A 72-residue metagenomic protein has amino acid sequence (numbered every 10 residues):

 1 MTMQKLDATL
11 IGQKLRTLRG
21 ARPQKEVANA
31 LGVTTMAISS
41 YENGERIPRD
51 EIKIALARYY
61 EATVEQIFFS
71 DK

Functional and structural regions predicted by a protein language model:
M1-G20, F69: A short, Lys/Arg-rich alpha-helix, primarily the initiator
G12-A30, A55: Short basic helix-loop element that most often maps to the first helix and adjoining turn of HTH DNA-binding modules
L15, V27-A28, I38-Y41, I67: Conserved hydrophobic/aromatic packing and binding residues within compact polymer-binding modules
R22, L31, Y41, Y59-Y60: Core residues of bacterial helix-turn-helix
V33-P48: Recognition helix of helix-turn-helix/homeodomain-like DNA-binding domains that insert into the DNA major groove
E45, Y59, D71: The DNA-recognition helices of helix-turn-helix-type DNA-binding domains
E51-Q66: DNA major-groove recognition helix of helix-turn-helix/homeodomain DNA-binding modules
Q66-K72: Short amphipathic recognition helices of helix-turn-helix/homeodomain-type DNA-binding modules
